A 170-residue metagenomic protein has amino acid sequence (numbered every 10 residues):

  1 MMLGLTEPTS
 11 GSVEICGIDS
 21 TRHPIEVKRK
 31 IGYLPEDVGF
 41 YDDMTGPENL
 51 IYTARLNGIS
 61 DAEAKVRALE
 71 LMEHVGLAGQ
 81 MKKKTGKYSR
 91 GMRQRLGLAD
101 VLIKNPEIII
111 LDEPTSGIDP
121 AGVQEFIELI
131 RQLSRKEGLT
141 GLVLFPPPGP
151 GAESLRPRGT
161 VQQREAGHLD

Functional and structural regions predicted by a protein language model:
G11-D19, V27: Conserved ABC transporter NBD signature motif
I51, R55, A62-Q80: Conserved ABC ATPase "signature" region
K84-Y88: Conserved ABC ATPase signature
N105: Conserved catalytic motifs of ABC-family nucleotide-binding domains
I109-D112: Catalytic Walker B motif of ABC-type/P-loop ATPase nucleotide-binding domains
Q124-E137: Helical segment within the ABC ATPase nucleotide-binding domain
